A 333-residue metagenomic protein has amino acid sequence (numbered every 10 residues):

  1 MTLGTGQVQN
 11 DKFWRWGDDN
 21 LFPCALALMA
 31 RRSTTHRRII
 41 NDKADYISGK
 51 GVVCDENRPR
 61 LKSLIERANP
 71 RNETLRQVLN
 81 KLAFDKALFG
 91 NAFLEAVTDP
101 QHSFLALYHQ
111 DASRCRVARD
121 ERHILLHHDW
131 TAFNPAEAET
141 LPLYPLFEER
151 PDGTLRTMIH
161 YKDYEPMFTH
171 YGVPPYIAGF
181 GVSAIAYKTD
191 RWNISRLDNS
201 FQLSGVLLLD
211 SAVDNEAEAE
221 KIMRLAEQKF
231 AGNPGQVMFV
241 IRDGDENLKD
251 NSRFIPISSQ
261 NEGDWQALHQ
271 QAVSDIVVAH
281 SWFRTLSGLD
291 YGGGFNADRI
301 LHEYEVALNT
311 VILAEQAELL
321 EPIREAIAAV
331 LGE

Functional and structural regions predicted by a protein language model:
M1-G244: Structured, contiguous alpha/beta core segments that scaffold functional sites
A68, L82, D210, A279-H280 (+2 more regions): Generic structural signal for hydrophobic core residues of well-folded globular domains
E121-E149, E218-A297, E318-G332: Long amphipathic alpha-helical segments
G205-D210, N251-S259, H302-V306: Short, hydrophobic beta-strand segments
G293-V311: Short amphipathic alpha-helical segments at helix boundaries and their inter-helical linkers
